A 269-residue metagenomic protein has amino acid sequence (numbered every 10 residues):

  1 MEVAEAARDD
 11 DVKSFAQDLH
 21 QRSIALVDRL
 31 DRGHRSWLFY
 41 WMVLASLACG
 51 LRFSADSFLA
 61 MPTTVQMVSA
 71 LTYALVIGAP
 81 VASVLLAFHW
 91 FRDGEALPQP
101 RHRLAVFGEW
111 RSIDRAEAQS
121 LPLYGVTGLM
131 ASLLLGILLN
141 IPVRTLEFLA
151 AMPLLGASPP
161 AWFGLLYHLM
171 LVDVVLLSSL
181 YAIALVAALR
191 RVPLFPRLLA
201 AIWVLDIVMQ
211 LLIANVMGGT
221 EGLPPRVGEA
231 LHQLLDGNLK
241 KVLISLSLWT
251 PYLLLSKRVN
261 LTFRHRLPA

Functional and structural regions predicted by a protein language model:
S23-V43, V65, T72-V143: Cytosolic juxtamembrane helix and N-cap/initiation of the first transmembrane helix
V43-S57, L139-L149: Alpha-helical transmembrane segments of multi-pass membrane proteins
A60-T64, L154-W162, N215-D236: Interfacial non-cytosolic loop connecting adjacent transmembrane helices
Q66-V81, G164-S178, Q233-L243: Alpha-helical transmembrane segments of polytopic membrane proteins
A87-I113, V186-P196, W249-A269: Cytosolic juxtamembrane helix at the C-terminal end of the final transmembrane segment
L139-L165: Hydrophobic transmembrane helix segments
R197-V208: Central hydrophobic cores of alpha-helical transmembrane segments in multi-pass integral membrane proteins
R226-L254: Alpha-helical membrane-associated segments of multi-pass integral membrane proteins
